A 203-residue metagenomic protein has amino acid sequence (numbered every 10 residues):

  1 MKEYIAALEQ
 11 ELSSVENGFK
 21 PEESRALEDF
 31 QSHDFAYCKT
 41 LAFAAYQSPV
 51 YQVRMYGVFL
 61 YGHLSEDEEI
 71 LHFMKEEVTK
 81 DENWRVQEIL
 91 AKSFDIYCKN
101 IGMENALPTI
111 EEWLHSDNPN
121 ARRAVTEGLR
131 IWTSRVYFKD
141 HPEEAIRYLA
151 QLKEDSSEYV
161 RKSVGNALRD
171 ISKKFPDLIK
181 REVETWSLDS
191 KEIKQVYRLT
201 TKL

Functional and structural regions predicted by a protein language model:
M1-L203: Alpha-helical scaffold domains
